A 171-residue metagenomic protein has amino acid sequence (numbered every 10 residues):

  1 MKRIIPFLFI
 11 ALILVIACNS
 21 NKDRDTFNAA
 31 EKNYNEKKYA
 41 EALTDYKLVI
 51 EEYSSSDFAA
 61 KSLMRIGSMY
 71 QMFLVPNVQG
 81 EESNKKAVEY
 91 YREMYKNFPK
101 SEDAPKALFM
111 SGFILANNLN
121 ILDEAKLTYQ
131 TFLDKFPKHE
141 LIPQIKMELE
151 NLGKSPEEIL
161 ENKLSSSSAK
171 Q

Functional and structural regions predicted by a protein language model:
K2-L8, L14-Q171: Acidic, polar-rich low-complexity tracts and alpha-helical solenoid repeat scaffolds
